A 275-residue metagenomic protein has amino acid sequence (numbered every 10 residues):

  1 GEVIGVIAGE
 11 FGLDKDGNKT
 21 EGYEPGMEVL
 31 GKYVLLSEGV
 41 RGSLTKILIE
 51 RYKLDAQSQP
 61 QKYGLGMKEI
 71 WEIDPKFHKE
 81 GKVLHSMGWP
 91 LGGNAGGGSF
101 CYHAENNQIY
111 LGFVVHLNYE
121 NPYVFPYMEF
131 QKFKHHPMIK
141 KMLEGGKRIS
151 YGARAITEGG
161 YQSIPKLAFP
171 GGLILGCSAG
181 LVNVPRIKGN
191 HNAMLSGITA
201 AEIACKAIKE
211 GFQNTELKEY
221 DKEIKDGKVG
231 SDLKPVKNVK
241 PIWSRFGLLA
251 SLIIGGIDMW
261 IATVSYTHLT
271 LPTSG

Functional and structural regions predicted by a protein language model:
E2-M138: Predominantly flavin-linked oxidoreductase catalytic cores and closely associated redox partners
G42-L44, Q108, N118-E120, G160-S163 (+2 more regions): Flexible loop/turn segments at secondary-structure boundaries
K141-G152, F212-L217: Flexible, glycine/charged-enriched surface loops at secondary-structure junctions
R154-L175, G180: FAD-binding beta-loop-beta segment adjacent to the flavin cofactor pocket
V182-A201: A conserved FAD-binding loop/helix module that cradles the flavin
V184, E202-S244: Active-site-proximal substrate-binding core of FAD-dependent oxidoreductases
S231-Y266: Extended amphipathic alpha-helical segments with heptad-repeat/coiled-coil character used for oligomerization, fusion
T267-T273: Conserved small/polar residues in nucleotide/adenosyl-binding loops
